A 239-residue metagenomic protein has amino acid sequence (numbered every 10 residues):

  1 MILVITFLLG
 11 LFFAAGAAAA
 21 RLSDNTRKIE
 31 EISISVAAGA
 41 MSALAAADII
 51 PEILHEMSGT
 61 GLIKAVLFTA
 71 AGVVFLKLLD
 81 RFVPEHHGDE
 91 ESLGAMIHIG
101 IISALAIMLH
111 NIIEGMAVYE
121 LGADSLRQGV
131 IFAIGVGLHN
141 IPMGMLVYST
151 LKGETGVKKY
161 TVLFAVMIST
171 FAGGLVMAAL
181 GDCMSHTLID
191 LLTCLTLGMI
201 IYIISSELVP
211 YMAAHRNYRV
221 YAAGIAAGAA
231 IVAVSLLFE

Functional and structural regions predicted by a protein language model:
M1-E239: Intrinsically disordered, metal-sensing/regulatory segments
